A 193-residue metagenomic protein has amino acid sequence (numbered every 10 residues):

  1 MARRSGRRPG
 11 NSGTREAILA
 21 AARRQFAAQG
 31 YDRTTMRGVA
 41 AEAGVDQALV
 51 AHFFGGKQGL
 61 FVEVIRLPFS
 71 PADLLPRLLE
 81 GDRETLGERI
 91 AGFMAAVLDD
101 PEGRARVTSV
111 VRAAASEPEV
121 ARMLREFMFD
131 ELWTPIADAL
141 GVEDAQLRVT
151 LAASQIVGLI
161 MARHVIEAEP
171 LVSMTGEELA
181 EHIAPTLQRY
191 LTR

Functional and structural regions predicted by a protein language model:
M1-V45, G55-G59: Basic, helix-initiating cap at the start of DNA-binding domains
A48: Key DNA-contact positions within bacterial/archaeal DNA-binding proteins
V62-I90: Amphipathic alpha-helical linker/stalk segments
G87, A96-V97: N-terminal secretory signal peptides
M94, V107-A114, A152-I156, I160: Short alpha-helical scaffolding segments that buttress acidic/His motifs in well-ordered protein cores
L98-E126, D130: Amphipathic alpha-helical segments used for helix-helix packing
A121-E126, I136-Y190: Hydrophobic/aromatic-rich alpha-helical bundle segments in the mid-to-C-terminal region
